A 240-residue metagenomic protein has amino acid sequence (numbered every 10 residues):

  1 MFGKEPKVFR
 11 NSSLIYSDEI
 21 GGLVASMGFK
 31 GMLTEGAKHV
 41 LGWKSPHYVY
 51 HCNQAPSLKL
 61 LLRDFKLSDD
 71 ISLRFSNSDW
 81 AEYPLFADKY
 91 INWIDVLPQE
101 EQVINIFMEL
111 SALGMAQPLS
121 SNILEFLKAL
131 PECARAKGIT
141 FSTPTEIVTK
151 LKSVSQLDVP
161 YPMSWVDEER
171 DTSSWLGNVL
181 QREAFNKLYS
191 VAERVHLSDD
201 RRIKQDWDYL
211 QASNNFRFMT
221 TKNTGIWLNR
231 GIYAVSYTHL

Functional and structural regions predicted by a protein language model:
M1-S13, N92-F107: CE4/NodB-like, metal-dependent polysaccharide N-deacetylase domain that modifies extracellular/periplasmic N-acetylated
E5-S12, I71-L85, M115-L119: The substrate-binding groove and active-site-proximal loops of carbohydrate-active enzymes, especially glycoside
R10-L14, T34-G36, L62-R63, F107-E109: Short His-Asn-centered micro-motif
R10-Y16, T145-V148: Short, solvent-exposed turn/loop segments enriched in Gly/Ser/Thr/Pro and often Arg
S17-M27: Distinct, well-ordered alpha-helical segments
A25-K44, H51-Q54, K59: Acidic, His- and aromatic-enriched active-site or binding-groove loops in soluble protein domains that engage sugars
A37-W43, L61-E82: Positively charged, amphipathic and often flexible ligand-engagement surfaces
Y48-L58, L62, N77-W80, D95-L240: Active-site and substrate-binding clefts of carbohydrate-active enzymes
